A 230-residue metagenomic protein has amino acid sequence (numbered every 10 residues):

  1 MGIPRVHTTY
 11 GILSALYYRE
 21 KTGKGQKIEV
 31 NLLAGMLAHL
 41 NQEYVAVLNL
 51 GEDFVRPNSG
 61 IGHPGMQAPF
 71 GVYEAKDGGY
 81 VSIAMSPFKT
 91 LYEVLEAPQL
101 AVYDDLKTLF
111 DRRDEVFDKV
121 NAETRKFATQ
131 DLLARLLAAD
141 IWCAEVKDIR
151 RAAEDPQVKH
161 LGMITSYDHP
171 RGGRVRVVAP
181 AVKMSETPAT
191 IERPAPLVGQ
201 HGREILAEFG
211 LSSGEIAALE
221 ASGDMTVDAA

Functional and structural regions predicted by a protein language model:
M1-G11, A15-K21, V47, Q130 (+2 more regions): N-terminal helix-loop segment corresponding to the beta1-alpha1 unit of nucleotide/adenylate-binding folds
M1-V81, M85, E93: Active-site-adjacent "lid/gating" segments in soluble enzymes
P64, P69-A139, C143: Aromatic-enriched alpha-helical interface/lid elements that frame and gate functional surfaces
V102-R112, F117, K147-E154, E215-A230: Short linear loop/turn motifs
F110, G172-A218: Flexible, small-/acidic-enriched active-site or ligand-binding loops
N121, A138-I141, R150, L197-F209: C-terminal helical cap and adjacent loop that interface with cofactors, partners, or active-site loops
A139-E192: A glycine-rich dinucleotide-binding beta-alpha-beta segment and adjacent secondary-structure elements that constitute
